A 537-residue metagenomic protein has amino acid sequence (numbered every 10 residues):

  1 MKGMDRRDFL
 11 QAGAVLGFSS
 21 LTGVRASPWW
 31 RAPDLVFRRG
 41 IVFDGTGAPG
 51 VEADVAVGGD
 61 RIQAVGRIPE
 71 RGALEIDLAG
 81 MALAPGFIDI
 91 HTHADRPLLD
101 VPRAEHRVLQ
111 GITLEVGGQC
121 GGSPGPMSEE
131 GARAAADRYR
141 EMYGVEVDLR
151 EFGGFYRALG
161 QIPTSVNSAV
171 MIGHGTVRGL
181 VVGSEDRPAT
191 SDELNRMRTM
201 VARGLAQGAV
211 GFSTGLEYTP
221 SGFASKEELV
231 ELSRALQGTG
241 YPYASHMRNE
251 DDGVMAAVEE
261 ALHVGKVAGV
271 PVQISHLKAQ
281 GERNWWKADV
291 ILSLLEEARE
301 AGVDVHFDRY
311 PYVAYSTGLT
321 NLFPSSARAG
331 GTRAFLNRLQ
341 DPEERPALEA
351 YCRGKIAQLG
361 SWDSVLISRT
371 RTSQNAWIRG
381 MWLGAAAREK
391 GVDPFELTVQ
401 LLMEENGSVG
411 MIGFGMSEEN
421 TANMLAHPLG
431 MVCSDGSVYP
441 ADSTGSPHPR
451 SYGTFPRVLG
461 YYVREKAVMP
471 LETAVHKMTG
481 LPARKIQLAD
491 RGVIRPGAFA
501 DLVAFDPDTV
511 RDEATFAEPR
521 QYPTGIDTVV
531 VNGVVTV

Functional and structural regions predicted by a protein language model:
K2-L16: N-terminal secretory signal peptides and thylakoid transit peptides that target proteins across membranes
S27-L35, V42-G86, V101, D512-T515: Histidine-rich, glycine-flanked metal-binding segment
W29, D34, V42-D54, G384 (+4 more regions): Acidic, glycine-enriched loop/beta-strand segments at the rims of small-molecule binding/catalytic pockets
G86-D95: Metallo-beta-lactamase
D100-V210, G240, V303-V305: Divalent-metal coordination cores built from histidine and acidic residues
P126-D148, G153-Y156, G175-A189, A268 (+1 more regions): Polyanionic/metal-chelating signatures
A202-L205, A209-A327: Functional cores that coordinate and move charged inorganic groups
D341, N423-L429, D435, T454 (+1 more regions): C-terminal cap of metal-dependent C-N hydrolases
